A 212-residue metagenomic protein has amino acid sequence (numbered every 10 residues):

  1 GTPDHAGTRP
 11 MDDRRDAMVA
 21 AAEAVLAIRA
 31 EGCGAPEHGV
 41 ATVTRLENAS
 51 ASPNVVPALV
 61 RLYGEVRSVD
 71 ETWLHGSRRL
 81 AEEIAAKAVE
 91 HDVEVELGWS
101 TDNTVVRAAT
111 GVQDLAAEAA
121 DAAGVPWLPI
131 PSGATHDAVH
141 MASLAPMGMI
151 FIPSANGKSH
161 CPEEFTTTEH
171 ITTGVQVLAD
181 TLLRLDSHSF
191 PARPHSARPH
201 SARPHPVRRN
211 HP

Functional and structural regions predicted by a protein language model:
G1-E71, T101: Midchain, well-structured core segments that form catalytic/ion-binding scaffolds
T8, A30-V43, A88-W99, P126-P131 (+1 more regions): Flexible, glycine/charged-enriched surface loops at secondary-structure junctions
R67-D70, W99-T104, G157-T168: Short beta-alpha connecting loops at secondary-structure transitions that line or flank enzyme active sites
G76-A86: Short amphipathic alpha-helices in soluble, non-transmembrane regions that often serve as interface/regulatory elements
V105-A123: Short, low-order "capping/linker" segments at domain edges
P126-Q176: Zn-dependent metallopeptidase/amidohydrolase metal-coordination segment
H188, R193-N210: Intrinsically disordered, low-complexity repeat/linker tracts enriched for polar/charged residues
